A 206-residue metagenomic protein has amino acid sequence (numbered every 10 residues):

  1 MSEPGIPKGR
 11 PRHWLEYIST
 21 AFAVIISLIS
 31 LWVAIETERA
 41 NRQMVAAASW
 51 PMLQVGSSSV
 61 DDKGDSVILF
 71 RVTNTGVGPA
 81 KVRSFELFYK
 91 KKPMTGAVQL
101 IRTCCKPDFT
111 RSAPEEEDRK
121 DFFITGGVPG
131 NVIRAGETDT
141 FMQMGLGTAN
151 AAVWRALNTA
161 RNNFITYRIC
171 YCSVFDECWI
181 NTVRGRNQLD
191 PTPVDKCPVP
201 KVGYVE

Functional and structural regions predicted by a protein language model:
S2-P107, S112-K120, V199-E206: Membrane-proximal alpha-helical anchors
E3, N74, I124-T125, R134 (+1 more regions): Intrinsically disordered, low-complexity segments enriched in small/polar residues
K63, I124, N162-F164: Short solvent-exposed loop/turn micro-motifs enriched in small/polar/acidic residues
T103-K106, Y171, W179, K196-P198: Sequence contexts marking disulfide-bonded cysteines in secreted/extracellular proteins
E117, F123-V128: Low-complexity, serine/threonine/proline-enriched polar segments
P129-P193: Terminal connector regions
